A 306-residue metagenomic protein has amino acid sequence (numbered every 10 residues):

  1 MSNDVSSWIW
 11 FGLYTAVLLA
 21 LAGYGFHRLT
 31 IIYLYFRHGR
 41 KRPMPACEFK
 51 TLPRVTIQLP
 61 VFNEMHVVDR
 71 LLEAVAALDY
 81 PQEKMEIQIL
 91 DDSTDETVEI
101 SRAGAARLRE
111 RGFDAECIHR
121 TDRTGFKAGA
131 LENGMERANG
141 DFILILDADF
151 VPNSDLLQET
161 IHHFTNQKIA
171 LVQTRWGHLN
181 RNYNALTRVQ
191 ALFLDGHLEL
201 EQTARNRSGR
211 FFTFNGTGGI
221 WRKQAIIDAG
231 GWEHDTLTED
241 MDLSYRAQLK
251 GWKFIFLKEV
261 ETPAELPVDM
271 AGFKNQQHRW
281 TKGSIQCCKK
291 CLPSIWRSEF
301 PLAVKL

Functional and structural regions predicted by a protein language model:
M1-T51, Q202: N-terminal membrane-anchoring/stem segments of glycan-assembly enzymes
T30-K84: N-terminal signal-anchor transmembrane helix
P53-Q58, E86-Q88, I227, D242: Cell-envelope/extracellular polymer assembly enzymes that use nucleotide-activated donors
E73-I118, R123: Acidic donor-binding segment of Leloir-type glycosyltransferases
E86-I87, L171, F254: Hydrophobic/aromatic residues located in beta-strands of well-ordered beta-sheets within soluble catalytic
S93, D147-V151, D235: The conserved acidic donor/metal-binding loop of glycosyltransferases
A105-F142, S154-L237, L249, M270-K305: Long helical/loop segments within the catalytic core of UDP-sugar-dependent glycosyltransferases, especially the large
D235, S244-P263: Catalytic donor-sugar/metal-binding loop of nucleotide-sugar-dependent glycosyltransferases
